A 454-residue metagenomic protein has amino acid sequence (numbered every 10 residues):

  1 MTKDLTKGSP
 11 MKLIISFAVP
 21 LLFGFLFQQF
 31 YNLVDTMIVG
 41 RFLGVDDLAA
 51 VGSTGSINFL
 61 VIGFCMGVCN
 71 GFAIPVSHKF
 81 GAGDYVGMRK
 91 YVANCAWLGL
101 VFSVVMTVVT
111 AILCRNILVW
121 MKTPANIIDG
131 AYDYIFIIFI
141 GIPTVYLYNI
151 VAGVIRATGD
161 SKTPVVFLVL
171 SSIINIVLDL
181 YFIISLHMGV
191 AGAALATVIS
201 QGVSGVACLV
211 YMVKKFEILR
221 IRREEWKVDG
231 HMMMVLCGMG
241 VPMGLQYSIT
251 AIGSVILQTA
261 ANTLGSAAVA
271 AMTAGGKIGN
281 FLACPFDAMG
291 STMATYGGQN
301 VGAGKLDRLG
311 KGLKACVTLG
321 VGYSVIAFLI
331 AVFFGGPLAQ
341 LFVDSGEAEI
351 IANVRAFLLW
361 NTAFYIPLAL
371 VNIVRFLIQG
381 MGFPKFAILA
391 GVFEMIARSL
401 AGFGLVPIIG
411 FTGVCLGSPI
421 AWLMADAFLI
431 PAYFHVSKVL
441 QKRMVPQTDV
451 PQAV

Functional and structural regions predicted by a protein language model:
M1-A18, V76-G141, S185-V241, G297-F364 (+1 more regions): Short alpha-helical transmembrane segments in multi-pass integral membrane proteins
M11-F30, V34, I57, V61-F64 (+6 more regions): Residue-level signal for short hydrophobic patches within transmembrane helices of multi-pass membrane transporters
S16-D35, I137, Y148, S171 (+4 more regions): Transmembrane helical elements of multi-pass membrane transporters/channels
L26, F30-A49, L118-A125, Y181-M188 (+6 more regions): Helix-terminus/linker motif at the lipid-water interface of multi-pass membrane proteins
V39-F59, A125-G130, V190-A191, H231-M239 (+5 more regions): Interfacial/gating helices of multi-pass transporter permease domains
L48-V108, V145-P164, A271-G335, L368-G382 (+1 more regions): Small-residue-rich hydrophobic transmembrane alpha-helices
L60-G63, T107, N175-D179, G205-L209 (+4 more regions): Hydrophobic transmembrane alpha-helices of multi-pass small-molecule transporters
C69, I138-R156, P164-S172, A193-C208 (+4 more regions): Short runs within selected transmembrane alpha-helices of multi-pass transporters and secretion channels
